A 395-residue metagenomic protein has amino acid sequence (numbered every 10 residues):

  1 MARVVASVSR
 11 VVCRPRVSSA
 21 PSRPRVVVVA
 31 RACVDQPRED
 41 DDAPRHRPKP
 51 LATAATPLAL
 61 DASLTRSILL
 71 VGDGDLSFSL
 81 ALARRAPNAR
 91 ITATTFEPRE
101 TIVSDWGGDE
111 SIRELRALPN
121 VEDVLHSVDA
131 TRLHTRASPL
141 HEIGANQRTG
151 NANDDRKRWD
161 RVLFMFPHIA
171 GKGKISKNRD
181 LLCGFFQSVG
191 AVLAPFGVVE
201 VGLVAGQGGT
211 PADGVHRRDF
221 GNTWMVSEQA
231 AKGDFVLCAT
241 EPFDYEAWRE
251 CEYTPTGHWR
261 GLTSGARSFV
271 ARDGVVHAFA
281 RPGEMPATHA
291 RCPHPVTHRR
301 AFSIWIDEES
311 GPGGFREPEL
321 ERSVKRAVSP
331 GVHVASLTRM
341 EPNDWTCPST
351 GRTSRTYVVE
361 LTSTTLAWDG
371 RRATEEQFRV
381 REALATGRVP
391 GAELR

Functional and structural regions predicted by a protein language model:
M1-S18: N-terminal chloroplast transit peptides
D35-R84: Class I SAM-dependent methyltransferase Rossmann-like catalytic core, especially the SAM/SAH-binding loop
S104-N151: S-adenosyl-L-methionine
W159-R179: A short SAM/SAH-binding and catalytic strip from SAM-dependent methyltransferases
D180-P195: A short glycine-rich, Lys/Arg-flanked "PGG" loop and its adjoining helix->strand segment in the class I
F196-L203: Conserved beta-strand signature within the Rossmann-like core of class I S-adenosyl-L-methionine
G208-M285: Class I S-adenosyl-L-methionine
P286-R395: A carboxyl-terminal module marker
